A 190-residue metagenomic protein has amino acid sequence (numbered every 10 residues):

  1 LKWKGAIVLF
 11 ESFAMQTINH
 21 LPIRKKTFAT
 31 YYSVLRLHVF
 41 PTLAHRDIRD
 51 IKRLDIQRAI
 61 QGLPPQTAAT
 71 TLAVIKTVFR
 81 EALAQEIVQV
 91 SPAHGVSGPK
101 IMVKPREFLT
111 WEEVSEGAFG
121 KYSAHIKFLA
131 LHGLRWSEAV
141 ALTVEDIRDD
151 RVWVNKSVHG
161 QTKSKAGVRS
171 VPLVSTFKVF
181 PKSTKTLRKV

Functional and structural regions predicted by a protein language model:
L1-A6, L21: N-terminal helical hairpins
I7-F13, D47, T143: Short, structural beta-strand-to-alpha-helix junction motif
S12, R49, V90, W153 (+2 more regions): Major-groove DNA-contacting interfaces characterized by cationic-aromatic clusters
F13, V34, D55, T70-V74 (+4 more regions): Charged catalytic carboxylate motif
I18-I87, S91-G95, V103, T186-V190: N-terminal core-binding DNA-recognition domain of tyrosine site-specific recombinases/integrases
A29, Q57, A69, H94 (+4 more regions): Generic structural signal for individual residues within well-ordered alpha-helical segments across diverse proteins
P65-A73, A84-V90, H94-L142, A166-G167 (+1 more regions): Basic, Lys/Arg- and aromatic-enriched nucleic-acid-binding interface segment
G95-I101, H132, A141-P181: Conserved tyrosine-mediated DNA breakage-rejoining catalytic core shared by Y-recombinases
